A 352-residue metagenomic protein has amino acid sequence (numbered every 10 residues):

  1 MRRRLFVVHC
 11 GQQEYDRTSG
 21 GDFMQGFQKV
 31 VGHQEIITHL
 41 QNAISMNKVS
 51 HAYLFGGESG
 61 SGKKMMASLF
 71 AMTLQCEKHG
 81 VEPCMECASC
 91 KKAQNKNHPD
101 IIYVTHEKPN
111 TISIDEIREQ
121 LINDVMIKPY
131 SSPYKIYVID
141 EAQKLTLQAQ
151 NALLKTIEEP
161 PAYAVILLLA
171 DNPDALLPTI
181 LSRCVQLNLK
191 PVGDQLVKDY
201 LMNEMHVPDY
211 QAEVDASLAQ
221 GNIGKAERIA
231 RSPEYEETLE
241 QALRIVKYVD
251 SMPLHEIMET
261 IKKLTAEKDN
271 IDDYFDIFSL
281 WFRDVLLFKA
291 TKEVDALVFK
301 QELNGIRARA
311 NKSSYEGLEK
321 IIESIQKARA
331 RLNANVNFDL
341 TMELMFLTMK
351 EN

Functional and structural regions predicted by a protein language model:
R2-Q148: Clamp-loader machinery-focused feature within the broader ASCE/P-loop NTPase space
D16-T18, M24-M72, S89-K92, A162-A164 (+3 more regions): Charged, glycine-rich active-site and insertion segments that engage polyanionic ligands
E141, L168-P173: A short beta-strand-to-loop transition that corresponds to the Sensor-1 phosphate-sensing loop of AAA+ P-loop ATPases
N151-L168: Conserved catalytic/switch belt of AAA+ P-loop NTPases
